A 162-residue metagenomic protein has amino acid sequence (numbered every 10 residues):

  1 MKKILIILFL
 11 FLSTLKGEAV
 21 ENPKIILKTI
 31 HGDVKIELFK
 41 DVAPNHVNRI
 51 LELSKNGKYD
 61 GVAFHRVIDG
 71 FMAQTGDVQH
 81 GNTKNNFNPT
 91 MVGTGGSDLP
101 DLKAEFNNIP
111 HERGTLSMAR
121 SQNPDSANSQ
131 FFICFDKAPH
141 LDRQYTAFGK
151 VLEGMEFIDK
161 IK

Functional and structural regions predicted by a protein language model:
I4-S13: Sec-dependent N-terminal signal peptides
L12-K162: Cyclophilin-like peptidyl-prolyl cis-trans isomerases
